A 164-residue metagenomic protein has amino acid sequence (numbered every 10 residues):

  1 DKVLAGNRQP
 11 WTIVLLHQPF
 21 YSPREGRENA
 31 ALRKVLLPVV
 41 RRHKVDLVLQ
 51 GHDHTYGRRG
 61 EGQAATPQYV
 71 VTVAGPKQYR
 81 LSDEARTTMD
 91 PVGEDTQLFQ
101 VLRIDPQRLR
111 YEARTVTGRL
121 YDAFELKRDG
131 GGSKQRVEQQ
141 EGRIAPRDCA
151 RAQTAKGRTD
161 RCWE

Functional and structural regions predicted by a protein language model:
D1-V70, Q100-V101, Q139, I144 (+1 more regions): His/acidic metal-ligating clusters that form di-metal
G60-G142, P146-C149: Binuclear metal-dependent phosphoesterase catalytic core
D148-A150, R161-W163: Sequence contexts marking disulfide-bonded cysteines in secreted/extracellular proteins
A155-G157: Secreted/processed peptides and extracellular or luminal domains of membrane proteins
